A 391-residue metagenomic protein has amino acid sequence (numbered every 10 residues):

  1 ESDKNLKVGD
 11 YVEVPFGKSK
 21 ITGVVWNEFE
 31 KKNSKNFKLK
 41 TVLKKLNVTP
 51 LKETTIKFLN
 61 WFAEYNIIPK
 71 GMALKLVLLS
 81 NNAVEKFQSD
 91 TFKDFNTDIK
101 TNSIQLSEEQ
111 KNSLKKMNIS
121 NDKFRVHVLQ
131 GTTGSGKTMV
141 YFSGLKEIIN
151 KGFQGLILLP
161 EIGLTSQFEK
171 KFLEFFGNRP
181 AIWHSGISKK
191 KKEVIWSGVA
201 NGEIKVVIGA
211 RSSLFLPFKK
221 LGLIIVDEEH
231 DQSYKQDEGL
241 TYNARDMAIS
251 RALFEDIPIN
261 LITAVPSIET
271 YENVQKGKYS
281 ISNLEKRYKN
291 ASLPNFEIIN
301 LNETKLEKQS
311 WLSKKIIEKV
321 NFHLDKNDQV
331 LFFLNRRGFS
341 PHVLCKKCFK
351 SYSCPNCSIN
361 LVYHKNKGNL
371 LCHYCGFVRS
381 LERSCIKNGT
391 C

Functional and structural regions predicted by a protein language model:
E1-T263, T270-Y271, Q275-A291, D325: Accessory, non-ATPase domains that flank or precede helicase/AAA+ motor cores in DNA-metabolism machines
N27, I182-H184, L261, N283 (+4 more regions): Structural signal for conserved beta-strand scaffold positions within catalytic alpha/beta enzyme cores
T101-N102, V126-G134, S233, F296-S310 (+1 more regions): Glycine-rich phosphate-binding "P-loop"
Q105, Q236-L240, K308, C345 (+1 more regions): Residue-level "hotspot" positions that anchor or transmit function at local structural transition points
A200-V207, T304-K308, S380-S384: A polyampholytic, Gly/Pro-enriched intrinsically disordered region
S250-R251, P258-L261, S267-K346: Conserved interdomain linker/interface between the two RecA-like ATPase lobes of SF2 helicase motors
V265-P266, S353: Conserved coupling segment at the C-terminus of the helicase ATP-binding
W311, I316-I317, D325-C391: Cys/His-rich short segments
